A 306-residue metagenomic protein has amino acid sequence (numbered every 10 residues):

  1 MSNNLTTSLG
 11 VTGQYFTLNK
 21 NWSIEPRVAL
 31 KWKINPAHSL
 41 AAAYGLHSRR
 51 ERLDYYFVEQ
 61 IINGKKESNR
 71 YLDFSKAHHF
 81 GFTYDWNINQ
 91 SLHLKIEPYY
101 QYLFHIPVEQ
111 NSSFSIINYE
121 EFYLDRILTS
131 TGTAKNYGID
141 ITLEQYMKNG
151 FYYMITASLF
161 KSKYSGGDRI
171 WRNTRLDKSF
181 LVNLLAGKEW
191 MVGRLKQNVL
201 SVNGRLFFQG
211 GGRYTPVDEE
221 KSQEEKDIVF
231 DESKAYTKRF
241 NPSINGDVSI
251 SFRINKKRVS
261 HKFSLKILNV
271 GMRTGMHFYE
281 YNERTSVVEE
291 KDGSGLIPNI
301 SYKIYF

Functional and structural regions predicted by a protein language model:
M1, V28-W32, F82-W86, I139-Q145 (+6 more regions): Residues on the lipid-exposed face of transmembrane beta-strands in outer-membrane beta-barrel proteins
M1-N4, A37, S91, G150 (+2 more regions): Short loop/turn motifs that connect adjacent beta-strands in outer-membrane beta-barrel proteins
M1-T17, S23-R27, L143-Q145, N149-K161: Surface-exposed extracellular loop regions of Gram-negative outer-membrane beta-barrel proteins
L9-G13, A42-L46, I96-Y102, I155-L159 (+2 more regions): Transmembrane beta-barrel strands of outer-membrane/channel proteins
P36-F80, Y100-R126, R205-K226, M272-E280: Surface-exposed extracellular loop regions of Gram-negative outer-membrane beta-barrel proteins, predominantly
N69, D73, K95-Y152, E289-S301: Outer membrane beta-barrel strand-and-loop segments of large Gram-negative receptors, especially TonB-dependent
Y100-Y102, Y123-G210: Gram-negative outer-membrane beta-barrel transporters
Y153, L206-D227, N241-D247, F252-F306: C-terminal beta-signal and adjacent terminal beta-strands/loops of Gram-negative outer-membrane beta-barrel proteins
